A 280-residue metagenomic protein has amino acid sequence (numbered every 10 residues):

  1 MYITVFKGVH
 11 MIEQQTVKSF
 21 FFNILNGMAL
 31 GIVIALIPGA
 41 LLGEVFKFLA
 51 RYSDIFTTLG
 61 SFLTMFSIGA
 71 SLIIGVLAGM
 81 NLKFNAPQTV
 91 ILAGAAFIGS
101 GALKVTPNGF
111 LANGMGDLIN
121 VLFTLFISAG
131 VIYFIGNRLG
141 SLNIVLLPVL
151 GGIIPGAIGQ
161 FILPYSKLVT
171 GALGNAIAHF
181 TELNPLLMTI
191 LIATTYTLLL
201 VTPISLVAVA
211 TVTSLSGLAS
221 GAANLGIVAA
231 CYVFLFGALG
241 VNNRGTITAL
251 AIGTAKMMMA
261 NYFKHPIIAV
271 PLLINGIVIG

Functional and structural regions predicted by a protein language model:
F6-G280: Pore-lining transmembrane helices
